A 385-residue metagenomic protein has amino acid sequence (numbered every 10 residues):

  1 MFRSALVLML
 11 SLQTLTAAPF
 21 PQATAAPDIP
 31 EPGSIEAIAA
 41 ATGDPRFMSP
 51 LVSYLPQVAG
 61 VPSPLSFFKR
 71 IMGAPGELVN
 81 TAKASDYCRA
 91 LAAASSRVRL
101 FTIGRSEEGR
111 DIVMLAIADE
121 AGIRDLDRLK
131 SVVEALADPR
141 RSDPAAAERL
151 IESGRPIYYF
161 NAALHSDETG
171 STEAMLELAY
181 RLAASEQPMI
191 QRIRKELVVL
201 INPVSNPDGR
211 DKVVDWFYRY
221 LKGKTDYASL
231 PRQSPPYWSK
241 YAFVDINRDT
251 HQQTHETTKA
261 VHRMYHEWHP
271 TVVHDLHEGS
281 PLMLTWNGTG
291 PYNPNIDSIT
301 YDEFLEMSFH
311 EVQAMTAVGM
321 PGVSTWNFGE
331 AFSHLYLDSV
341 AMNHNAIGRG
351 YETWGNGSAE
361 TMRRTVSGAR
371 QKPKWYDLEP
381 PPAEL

Functional and structural regions predicted by a protein language model:
F2, A18-L385: Structured catalytic-domain cores with a bias toward divalent-metal coordination
S4-T16: Bacterial N-terminal signal peptides
